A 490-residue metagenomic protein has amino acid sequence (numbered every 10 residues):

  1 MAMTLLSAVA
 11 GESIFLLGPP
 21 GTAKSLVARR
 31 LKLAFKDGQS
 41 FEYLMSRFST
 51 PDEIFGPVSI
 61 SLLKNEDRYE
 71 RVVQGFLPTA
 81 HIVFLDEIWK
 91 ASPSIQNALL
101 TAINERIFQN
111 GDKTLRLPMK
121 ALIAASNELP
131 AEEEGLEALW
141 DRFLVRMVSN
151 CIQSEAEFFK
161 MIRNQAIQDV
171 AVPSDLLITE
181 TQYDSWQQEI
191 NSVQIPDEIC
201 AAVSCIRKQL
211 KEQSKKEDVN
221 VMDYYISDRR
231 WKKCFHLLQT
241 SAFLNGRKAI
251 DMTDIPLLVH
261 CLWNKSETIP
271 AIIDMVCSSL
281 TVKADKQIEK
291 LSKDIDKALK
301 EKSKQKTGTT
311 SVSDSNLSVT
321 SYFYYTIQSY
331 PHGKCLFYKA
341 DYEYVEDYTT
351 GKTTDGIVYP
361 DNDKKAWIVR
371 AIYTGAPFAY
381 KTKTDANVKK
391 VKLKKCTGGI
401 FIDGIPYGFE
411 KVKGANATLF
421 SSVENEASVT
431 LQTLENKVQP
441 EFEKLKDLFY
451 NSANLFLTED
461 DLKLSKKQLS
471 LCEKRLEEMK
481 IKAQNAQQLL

Functional and structural regions predicted by a protein language model:
M1, M147-V219, R247-K248: Conserved C-terminal "switch" segment of AAA+ ATPases
M1-S7, R71-V72: Pre-Walker A adenine-sensing motif
T4, L16, I54, D86 (+5 more regions): Conserved RecA-like P-loop NTPase ATPase core
L5-R47: Walker A/P-loop
G38, S61-E66, I82-I95, T101-L177: Canonical AAA+ ATPase core
R47-P78: Short glycine-rich substrate-engagement loop in P-loop NTPases that contacts/grips substrate
Q194, Q209-K283: C-terminal helical "lid" subdomain and adjoining coupling/linker elements of P-loop NTPases
T268-L490: Terminal-proximal interaction/regulatory segments of ATP-powered molecular machines
